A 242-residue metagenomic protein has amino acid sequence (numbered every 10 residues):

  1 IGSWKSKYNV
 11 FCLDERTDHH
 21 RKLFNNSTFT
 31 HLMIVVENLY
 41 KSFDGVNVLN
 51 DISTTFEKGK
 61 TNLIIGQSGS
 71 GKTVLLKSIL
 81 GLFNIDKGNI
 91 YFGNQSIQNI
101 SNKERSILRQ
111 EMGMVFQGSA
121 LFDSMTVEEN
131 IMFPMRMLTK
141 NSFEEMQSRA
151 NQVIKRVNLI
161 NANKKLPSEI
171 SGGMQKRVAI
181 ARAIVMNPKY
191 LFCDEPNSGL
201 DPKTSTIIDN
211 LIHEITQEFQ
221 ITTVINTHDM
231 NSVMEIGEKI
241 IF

Functional and structural regions predicted by a protein language model:
L80: Helix-to-loop junction immediately C-terminal to a conserved catalytic motif
F143-N161: Conserved ABC ATPase "signature" region
L166-I170, M174: Conserved ABC ATPase signature
V185-K189: A short, proline-enriched helix->beta-strand linker immediately N-terminal to the Walker B motif in ABC-type P-loop
L191-D194: Catalytic Walker B motif of ABC-type/P-loop ATPase nucleotide-binding domains
P202-T204: Helix N-cap at the start of a conserved alpha-helix in ABC-type nucleotide-binding domains
T227-H228: H-loop/switch region of ABC-family ATPase nucleotide-binding domains
